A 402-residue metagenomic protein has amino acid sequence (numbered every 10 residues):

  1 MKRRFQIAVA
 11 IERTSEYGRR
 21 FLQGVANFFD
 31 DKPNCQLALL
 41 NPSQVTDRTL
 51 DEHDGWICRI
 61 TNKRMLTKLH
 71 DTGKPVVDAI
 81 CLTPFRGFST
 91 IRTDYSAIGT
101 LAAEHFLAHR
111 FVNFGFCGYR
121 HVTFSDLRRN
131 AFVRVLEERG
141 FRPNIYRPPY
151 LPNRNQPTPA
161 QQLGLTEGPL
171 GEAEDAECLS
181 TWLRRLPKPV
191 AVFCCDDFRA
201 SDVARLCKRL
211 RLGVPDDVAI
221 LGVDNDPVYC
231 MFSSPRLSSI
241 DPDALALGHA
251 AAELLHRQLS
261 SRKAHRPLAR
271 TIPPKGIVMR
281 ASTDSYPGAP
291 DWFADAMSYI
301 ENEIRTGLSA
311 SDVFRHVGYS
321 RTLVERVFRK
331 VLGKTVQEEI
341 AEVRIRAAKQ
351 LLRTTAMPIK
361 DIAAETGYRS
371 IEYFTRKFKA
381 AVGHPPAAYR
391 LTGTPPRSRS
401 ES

Functional and structural regions predicted by a protein language model:
M1-G55, K63-H316, E325, K330 (+8 more regions): Bacterial carbohydrate/catabolite-sensing allosteric modules
I60: Short, positively charged patches
F328-V336, R376-Y389: A secondary-structure capping/hinge motif
